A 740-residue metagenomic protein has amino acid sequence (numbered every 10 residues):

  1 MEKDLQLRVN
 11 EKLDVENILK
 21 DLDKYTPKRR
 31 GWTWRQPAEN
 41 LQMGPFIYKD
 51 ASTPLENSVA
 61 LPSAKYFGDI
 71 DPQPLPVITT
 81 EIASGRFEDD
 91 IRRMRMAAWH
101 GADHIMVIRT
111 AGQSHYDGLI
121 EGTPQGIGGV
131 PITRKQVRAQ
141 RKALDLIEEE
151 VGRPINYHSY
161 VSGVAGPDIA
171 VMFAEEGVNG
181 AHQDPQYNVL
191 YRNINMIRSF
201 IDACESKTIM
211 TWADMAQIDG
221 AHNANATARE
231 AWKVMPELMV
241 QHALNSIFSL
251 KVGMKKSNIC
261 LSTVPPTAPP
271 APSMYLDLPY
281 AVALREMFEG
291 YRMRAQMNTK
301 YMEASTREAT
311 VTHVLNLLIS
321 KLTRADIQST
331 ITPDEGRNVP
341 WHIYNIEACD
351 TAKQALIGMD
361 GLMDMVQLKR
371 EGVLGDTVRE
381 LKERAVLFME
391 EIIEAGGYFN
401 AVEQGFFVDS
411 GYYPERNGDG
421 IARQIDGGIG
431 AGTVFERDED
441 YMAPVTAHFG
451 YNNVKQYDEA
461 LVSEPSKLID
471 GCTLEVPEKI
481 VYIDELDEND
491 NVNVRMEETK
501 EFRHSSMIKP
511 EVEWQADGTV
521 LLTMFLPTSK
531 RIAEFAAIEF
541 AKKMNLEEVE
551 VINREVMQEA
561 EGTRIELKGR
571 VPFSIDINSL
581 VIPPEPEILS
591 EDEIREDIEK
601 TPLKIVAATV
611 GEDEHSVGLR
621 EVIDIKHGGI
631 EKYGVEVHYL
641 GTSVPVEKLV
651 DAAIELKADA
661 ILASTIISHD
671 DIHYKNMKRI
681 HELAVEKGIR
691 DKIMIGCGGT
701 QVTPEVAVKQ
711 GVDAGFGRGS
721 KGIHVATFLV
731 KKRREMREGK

Functional and structural regions predicted by a protein language model:
M1, K28-A38, S114, L374-K740: Domain-level signal for soluble alpha/beta catalytic cores
V15-P27, L75-R92, P154-A165, A228-K233 (+4 more regions): Active-site mouth loops of central-metabolism enzymes
D23, R30-Y66, V77-H100, H104-M235 (+5 more regions): Active-site beta->alpha loop and helix N-cap motifs at the rims of alpha/beta catalytic domains
D69-I82, E149-V161, D214, F288-K300 (+3 more regions): Short beta-strand/loop segments at the ligand-binding rim of alpha/beta enzyme cores
G101-S114, E176-N193, N316-V339, T665-I667 (+1 more regions): Glycine-rich phosphate-binding active-site loops on the catalytic face of alpha/beta enzymes
D117-G126, N193-S206, P333-D360, H724-K740: C-terminal helical cap(s) of enzyme catalytic domains, especially alpha/beta-barrels
G128-G129, L144-D145, V161, H182 (+1 more regions): Catalytic alpha/beta core domains of metabolic enzymes, predominantly
H342-L374, D651-S668: A structural-propensity feature for long, helix-poor, extended segments
